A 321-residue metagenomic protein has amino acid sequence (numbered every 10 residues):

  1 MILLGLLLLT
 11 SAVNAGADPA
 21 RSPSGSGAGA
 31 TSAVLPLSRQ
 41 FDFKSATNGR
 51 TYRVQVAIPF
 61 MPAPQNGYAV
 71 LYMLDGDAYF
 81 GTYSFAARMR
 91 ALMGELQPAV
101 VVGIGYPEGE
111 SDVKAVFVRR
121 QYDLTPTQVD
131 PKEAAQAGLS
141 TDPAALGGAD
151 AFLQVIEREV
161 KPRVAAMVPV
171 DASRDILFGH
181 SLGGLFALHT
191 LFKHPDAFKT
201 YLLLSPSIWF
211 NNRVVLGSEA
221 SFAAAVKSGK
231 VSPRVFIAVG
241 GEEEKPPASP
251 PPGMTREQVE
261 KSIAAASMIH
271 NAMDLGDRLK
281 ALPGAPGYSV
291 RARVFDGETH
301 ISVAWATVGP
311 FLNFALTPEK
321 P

Functional and structural regions predicted by a protein language model:
M1-G5: Sec-dependent signal peptide recognition, specifically the positively charged N-region followed immediately by
T10-A12: N-terminal signal peptide c-region/cleavage motif recognized by signal peptidases
D18-P321: Non-catalytic cap/lid and distal C-terminal segments of serine-dependent acyl enzymes
